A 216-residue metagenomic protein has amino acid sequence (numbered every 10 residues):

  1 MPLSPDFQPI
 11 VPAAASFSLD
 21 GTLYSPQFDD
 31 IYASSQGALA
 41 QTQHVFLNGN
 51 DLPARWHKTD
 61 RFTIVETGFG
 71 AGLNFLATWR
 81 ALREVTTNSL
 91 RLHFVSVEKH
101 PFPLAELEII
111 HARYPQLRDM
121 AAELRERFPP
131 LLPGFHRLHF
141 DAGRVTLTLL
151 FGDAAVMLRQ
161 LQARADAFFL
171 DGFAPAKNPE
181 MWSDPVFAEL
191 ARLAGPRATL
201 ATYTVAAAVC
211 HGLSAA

Functional and structural regions predicted by a protein language model:
M1-V65, W79-D119: Rossmann-like AdoMet
A71-L76, R80: Glycine-rich SAM-binding Motif I of class I
E106-L161: S-adenosyl-L-methionine
P115-M120, A207-A216: Conserved Class I S-adenosyl-L-methionine
L147-L149, A163-G172: Short SAM/SAH-binding signature in class I
A167-L170, E189, A194-T204: Conserved beta-strand signature within the Rossmann-like core of class I S-adenosyl-L-methionine
E180-R197, C210: A short glycine-rich, Lys/Arg-flanked "PGG" loop and its adjoining helix->strand segment in the class I
